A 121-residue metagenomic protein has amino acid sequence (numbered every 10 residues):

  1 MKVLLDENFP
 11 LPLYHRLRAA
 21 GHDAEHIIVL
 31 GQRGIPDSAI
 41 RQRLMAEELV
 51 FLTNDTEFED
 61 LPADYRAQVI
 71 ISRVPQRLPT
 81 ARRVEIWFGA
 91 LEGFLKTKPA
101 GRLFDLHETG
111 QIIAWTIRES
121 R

Functional and structural regions predicted by a protein language model:
K2-E7, L11, H15-A20, Q32 (+3 more regions): Acidic, PIN/NYN-like endoribonuclease modules and their adjacent C-terminal/linker elements
D23-G31: A short beta-strand-loop structural module common to alpha/beta enzyme folds
L44-P62: Acidic, metal-binding active-site segment of PIN/NYN-like and related structure-specific nucleases
